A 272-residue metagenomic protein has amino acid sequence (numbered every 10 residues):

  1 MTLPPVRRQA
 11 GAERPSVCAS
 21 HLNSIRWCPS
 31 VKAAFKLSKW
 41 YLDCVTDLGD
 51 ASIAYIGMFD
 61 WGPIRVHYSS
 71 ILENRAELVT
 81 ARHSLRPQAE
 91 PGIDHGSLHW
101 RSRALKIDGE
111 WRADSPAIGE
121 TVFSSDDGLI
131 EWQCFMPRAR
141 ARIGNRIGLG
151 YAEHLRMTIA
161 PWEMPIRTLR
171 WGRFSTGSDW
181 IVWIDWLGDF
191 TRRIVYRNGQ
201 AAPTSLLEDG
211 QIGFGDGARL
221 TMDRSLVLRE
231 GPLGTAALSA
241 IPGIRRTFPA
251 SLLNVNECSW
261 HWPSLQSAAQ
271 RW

Functional and structural regions predicted by a protein language model:
M1-W272: Structured soluble/peripheral alpha/beta segments that form catalytic or ligand/cofactor-binding pockets
